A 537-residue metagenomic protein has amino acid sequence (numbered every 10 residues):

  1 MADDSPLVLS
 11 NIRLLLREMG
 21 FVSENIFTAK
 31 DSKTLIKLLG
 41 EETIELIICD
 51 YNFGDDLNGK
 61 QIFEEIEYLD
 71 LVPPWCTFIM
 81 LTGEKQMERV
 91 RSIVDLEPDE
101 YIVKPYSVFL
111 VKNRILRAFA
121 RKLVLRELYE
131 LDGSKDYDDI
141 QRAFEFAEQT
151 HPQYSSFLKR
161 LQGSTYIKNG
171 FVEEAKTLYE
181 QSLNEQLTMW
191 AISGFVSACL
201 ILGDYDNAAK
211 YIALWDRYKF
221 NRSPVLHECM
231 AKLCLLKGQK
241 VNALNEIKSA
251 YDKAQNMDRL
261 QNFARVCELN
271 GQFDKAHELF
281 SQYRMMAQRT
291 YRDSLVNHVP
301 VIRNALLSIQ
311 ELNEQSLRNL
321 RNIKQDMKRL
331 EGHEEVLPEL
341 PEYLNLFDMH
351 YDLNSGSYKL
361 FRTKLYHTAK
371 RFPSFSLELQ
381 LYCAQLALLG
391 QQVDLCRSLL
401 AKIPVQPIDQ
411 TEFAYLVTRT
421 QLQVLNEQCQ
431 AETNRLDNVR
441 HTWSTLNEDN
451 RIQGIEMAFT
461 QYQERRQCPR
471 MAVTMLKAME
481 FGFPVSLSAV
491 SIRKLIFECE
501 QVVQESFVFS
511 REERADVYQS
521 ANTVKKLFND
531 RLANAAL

Functional and structural regions predicted by a protein language model:
S5-F27: Two-component/phosphorelay signaling modules centered on CheY-like receiver
R13, T28-L46, G54, E173 (+1 more regions): Acidic, metal-coordinating helix/loop segments flanking the phosphotransfer/catalytic sites of two-component signaling
I48-E67, P74: Conserved phosphotransfer microenvironments
Q61, P74, K85-E100: Alpha4 helix (beta4-alpha4-beta5 surface) of REC/receiver domains from two-component response regulators
K104: A Lys-centered signature of the CheY-like receiver
V111-L123, E127: Receiver (REC) domain switch/output surface
E174-Q421, E427-W443, G454-E464, T474 (+2 more regions): Flexible loop/N-cap segments at domain edges
